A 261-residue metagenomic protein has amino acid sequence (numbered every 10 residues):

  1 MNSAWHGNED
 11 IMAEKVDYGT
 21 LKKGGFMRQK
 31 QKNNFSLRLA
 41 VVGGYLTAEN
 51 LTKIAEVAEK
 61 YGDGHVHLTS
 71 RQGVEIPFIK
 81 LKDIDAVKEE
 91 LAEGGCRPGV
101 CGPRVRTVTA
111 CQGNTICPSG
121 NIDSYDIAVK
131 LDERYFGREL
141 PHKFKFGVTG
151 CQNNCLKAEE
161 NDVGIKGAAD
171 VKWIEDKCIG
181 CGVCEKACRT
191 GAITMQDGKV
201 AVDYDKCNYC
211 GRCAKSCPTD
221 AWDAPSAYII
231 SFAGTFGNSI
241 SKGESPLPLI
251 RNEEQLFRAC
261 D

Functional and structural regions predicted by a protein language model:
A4-N34, E49: Intrinsically disordered, low-complexity polar/charged tails and linkers
E9-A13, L37-V171, E175-I179, A187: Small-residue-enriched alpha-helical segments and adjacent helix-cap loops that form tight helix-helix packing
G25-R28, V163-G167, Y228-G237: Short beta-strand elements
F26-Q31, G62-L68, F236-G237: Short, flexible, solvent-exposed loop/turn segments with mixed acidic/basic and small polar residues
N34-S36, R71-G73, D197-K199, E244-S245: Short, solvent-exposed beta-strand edge segments and adjacent coil->beta transition regions
Q152-N154, Y204-N208: Beta-rich nucleic-acid/ligand-interaction surfaces
V183-A201, N208, R212-Y228: Iron-sulfur cluster-binding cysteine motifs and their immediate structural context in ferredoxin-like electron-transfer
A227-I229, G234-D261: A hydrophobic, small-residue-rich beta->alpha segment in the mid-to-C-terminal subdomain of diverse proteins
